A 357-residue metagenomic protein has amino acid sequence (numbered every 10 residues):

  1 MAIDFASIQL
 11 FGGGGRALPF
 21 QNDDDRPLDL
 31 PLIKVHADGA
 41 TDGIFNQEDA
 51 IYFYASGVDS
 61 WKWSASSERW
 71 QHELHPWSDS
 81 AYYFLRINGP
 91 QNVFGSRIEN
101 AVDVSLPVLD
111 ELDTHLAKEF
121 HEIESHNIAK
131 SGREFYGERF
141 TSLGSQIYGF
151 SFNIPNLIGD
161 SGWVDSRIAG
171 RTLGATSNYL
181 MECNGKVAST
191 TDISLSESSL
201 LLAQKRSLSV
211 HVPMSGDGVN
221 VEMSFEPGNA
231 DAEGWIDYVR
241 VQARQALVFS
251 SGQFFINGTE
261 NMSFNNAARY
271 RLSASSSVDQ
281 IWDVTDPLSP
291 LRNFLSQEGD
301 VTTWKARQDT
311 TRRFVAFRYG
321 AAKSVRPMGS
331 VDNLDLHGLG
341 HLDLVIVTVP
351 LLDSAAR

Functional and structural regions predicted by a protein language model:
M1: Mature N-terminal segment immediately following signal peptide/propeptide cleavage in secreted/periplasmic
D4-S354: Structured catalytic cores of large enzymes
